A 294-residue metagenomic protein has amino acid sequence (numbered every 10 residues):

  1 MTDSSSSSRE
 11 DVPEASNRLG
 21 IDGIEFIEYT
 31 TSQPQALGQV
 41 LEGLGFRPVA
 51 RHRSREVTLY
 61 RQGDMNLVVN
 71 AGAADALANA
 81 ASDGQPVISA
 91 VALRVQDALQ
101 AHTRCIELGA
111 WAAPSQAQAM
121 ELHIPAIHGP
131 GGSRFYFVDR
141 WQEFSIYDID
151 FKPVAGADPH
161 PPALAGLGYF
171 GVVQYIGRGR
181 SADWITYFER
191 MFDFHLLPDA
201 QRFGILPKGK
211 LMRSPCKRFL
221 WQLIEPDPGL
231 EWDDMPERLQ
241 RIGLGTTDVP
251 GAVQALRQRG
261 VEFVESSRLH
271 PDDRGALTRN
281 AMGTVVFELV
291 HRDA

Functional and structural regions predicted by a protein language model:
M1-A50, R61-P114, E121, A126-P198 (+1 more regions): Glyoxalase I/VOC metalloenzyme domain signal
E56-Y60: Minor-groove-contacting beta-hairpin "wing" of winged helix-turn-helix DNA-binding domains
